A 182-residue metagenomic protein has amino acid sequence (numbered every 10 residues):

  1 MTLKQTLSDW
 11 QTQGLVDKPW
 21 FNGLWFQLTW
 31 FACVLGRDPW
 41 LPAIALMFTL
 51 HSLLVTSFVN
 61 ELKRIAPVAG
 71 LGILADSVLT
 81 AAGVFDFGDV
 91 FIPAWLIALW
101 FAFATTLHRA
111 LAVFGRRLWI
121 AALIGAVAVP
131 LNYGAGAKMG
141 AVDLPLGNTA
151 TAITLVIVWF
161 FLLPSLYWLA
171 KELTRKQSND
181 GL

Functional and structural regions predicted by a protein language model:
T2-L182: Aromatic-rich, lipid-facing transmembrane alpha helices and their immediate juxtamembrane interface loops in integral
